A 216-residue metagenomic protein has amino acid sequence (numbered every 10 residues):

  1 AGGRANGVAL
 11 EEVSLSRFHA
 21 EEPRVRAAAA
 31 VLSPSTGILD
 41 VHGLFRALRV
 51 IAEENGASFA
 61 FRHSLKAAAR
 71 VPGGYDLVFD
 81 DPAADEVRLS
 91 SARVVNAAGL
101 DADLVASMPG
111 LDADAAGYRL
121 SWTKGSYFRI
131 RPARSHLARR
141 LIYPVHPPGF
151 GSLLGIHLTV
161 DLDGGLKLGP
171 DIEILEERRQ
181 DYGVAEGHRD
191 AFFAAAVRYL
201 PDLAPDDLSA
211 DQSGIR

Functional and structural regions predicted by a protein language model:
A1-R17, E21, A27, G155-I156: Dinucleotide-binding Rossmann-like beta1-alpha1 core, especially the glycine-rich loop that anchors the ADP
V8, A57, L111: Short glycine/serine/threonine/alanine-rich loop segments
E11-S14, S58-A60, D206-S209: General small-molecule cofactor/ligand-binding pocket signal
L15-S16, H42, G99-L100: Alpha-helix N-cap/helix-start capping motif
S16-H19, L65-K66, Q212-R216: Short, solvent-exposed loop/turn elements at beta->coil junctions and helix N-caps that rim active or binding pockets
E21, A68, V105-M108: Residues that scaffold the ATP/ADP-binding catalytic core of kinase and kinase-like folds
L32-R93: Helical element adjacent to the flavin cofactor pocket in flavoenzyme catalytic cores
A92-R93, A98-R216: Active-site substrate-recognition segment that forms the wall of the catalytic cavity or substrate channel
